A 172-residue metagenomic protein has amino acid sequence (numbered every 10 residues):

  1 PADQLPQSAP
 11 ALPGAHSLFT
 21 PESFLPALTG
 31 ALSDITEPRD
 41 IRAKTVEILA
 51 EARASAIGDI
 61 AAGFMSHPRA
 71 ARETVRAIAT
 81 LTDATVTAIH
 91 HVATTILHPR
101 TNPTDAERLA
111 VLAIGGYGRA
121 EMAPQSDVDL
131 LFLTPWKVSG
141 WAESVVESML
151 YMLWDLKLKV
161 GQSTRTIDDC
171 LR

Functional and structural regions predicted by a protein language model:
P1-R108: N-terminal regions immediately upstream of nucleotidyltransferase
K44, K137, K157-K159: Context-gated lysine
A61, H98, A123-D129, S144 (+1 more regions): Generic alpha-helix signal with a bias toward terminal, lower-confidence helices and secondary-structure junctions
A79-T87, A93, N102-R108, A142-R172: Conserved catalytic core of two-metal-ion nucleotidyltransferases
A110-V145, L153: Catalytic metal-binding acidic patch
